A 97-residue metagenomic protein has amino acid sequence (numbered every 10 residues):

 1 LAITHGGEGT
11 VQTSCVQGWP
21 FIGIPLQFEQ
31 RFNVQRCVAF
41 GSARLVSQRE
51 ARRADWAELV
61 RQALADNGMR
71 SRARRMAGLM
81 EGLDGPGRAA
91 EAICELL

Functional and structural regions predicted by a protein language model:
L1-L97: Nucleotide-activated sugar donor-binding and catalytic core shared by glycosyltransferases and related lipid-linked
